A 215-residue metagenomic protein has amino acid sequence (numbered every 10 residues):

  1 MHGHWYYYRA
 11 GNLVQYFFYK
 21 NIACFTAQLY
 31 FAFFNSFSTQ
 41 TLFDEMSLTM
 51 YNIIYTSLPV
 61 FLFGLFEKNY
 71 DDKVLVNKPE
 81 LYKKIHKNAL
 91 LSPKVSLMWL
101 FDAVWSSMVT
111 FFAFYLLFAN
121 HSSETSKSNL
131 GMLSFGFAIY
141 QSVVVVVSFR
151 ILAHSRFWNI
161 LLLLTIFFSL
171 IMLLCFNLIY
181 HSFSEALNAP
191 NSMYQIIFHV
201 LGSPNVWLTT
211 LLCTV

Functional and structural regions predicted by a protein language model:
M1-L161, L170-N191, Q195-H199, P204-V215: Membrane-embedded transport module
T165: Active-site proximal loops enriched in glycine and acidic residues that flank catalytic Cys/His/Asp and coordinate
